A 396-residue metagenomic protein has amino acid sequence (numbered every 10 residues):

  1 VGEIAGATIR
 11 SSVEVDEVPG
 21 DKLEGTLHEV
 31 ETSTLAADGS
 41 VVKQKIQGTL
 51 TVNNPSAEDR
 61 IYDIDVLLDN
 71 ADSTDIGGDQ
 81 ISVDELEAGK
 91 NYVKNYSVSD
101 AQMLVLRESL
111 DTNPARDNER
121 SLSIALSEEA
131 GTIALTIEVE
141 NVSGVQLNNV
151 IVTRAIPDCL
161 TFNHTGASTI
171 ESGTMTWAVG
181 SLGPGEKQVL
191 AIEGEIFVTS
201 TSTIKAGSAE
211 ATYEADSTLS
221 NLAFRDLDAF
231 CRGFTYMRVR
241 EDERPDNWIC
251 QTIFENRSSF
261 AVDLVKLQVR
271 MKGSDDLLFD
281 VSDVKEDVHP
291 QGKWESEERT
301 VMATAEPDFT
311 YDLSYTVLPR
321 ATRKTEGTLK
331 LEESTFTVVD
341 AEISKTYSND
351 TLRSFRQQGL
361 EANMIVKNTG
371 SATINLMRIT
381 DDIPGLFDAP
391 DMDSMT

Functional and structural regions predicted by a protein language model:
V1-T51, P55-D75, V189-A191: Extended, low-complexity intrinsically disordered regions enriched in serine/proline/glycine/threonine
A5-S40, K90-A130, S220-R244, L329-R356 (+1 more regions): Low-complexity, acidic Ser/Thr/Pro/Gly-rich terminal tails and inter-domain linkers that flank the onset of structured
E29-S56, L122-N148, D242-D263, R353-N375: Short beta-strand elements of extracellular/lumenal beta-sandwich folds
D63-D69, S73-K94, T153: Conserved glycine-bearing catalytic or ligand-binding loops at nucleotide- and phosphate-handling centers of large
D63-D72, N149-T161, S168-T169, R257-D276 (+1 more regions): Short acidic, flexible loop segments centered on an aromatic residue
Q80-R107, S123-A125, A167-E195, F279-T304 (+1 more regions): Extracellular adhesion/glycan-binding regions together with long Ser/Thr- and acidic-residue-rich low-complexity tracts
N91, Y96, I133-A134, V179-K205 (+2 more regions): Low-complexity, intrinsically disordered segments enriched in Ser/Thr together with acidic residues
S168, S344-D350, D393-M395: Short, solvent-exposed loop/edge segments of extracellular or virion-exposed proteins
